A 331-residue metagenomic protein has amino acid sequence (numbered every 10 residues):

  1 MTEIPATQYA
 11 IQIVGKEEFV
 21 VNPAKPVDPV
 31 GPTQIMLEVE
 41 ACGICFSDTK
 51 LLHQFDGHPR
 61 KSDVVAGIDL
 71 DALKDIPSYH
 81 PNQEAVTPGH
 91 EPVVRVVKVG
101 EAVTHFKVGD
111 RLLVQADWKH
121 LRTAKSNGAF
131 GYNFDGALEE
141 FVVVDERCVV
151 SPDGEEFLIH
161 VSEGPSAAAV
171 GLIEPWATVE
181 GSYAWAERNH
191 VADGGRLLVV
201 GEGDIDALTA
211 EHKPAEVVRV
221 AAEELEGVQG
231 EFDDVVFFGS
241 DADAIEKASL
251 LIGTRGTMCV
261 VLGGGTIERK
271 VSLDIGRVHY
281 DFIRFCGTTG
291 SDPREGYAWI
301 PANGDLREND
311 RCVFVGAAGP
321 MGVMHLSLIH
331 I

Functional and structural regions predicted by a protein language model:
P26-C42, G57-W118: Glycine-rich beta-strand-centered segment in the early N-terminal region that forms part of a ligand/cofactor-binding
L70-Q83, H90, A116-G194: NAD(P)H dinucleotide-binding glycine-rich loop of Rossmann-like/cofactor-binding domains, especially the beta1-alpha1
C148, D153, S166-E211, D292-R311 (+2 more regions): Short internal alpha-helix immediately C-terminal to a glycine-rich phosphate-binding loop in Rossmann-like
V228-D234: A short acidic, Gly/Pro-enriched loop at the edge of an enzyme's catalytic core that lines a small-molecule cofactor
G256: Glycine-centered, small-residue-biased loops immediately flanking beta-strands in adenine/cofactor-binding cores
G263-F282: Rossmann-fold NAD(P)-binding glycine/threonine-rich loop
I329-I331: Conserved small/polar residues in nucleotide/adenosyl-binding loops
